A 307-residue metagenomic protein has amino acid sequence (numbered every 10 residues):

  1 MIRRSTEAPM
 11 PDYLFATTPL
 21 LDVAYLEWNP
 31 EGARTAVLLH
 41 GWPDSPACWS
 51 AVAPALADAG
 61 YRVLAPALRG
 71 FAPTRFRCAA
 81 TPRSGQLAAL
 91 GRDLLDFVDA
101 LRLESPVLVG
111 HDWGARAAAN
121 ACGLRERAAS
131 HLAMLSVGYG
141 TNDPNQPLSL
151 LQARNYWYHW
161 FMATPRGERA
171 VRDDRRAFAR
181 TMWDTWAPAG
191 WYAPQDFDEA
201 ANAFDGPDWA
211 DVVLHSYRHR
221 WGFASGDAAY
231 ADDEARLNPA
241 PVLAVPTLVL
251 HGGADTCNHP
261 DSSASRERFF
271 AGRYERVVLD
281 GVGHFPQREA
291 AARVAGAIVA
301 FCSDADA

Functional and structural regions predicted by a protein language model:
I2-P9, L20-V23, T35, A47 (+3 more regions): Flexible "cap/lid" subdomain of the alpha/beta-hydrolase fold that forms the substrate-access gate
Y13-F15, V63-A65, V249, R276-V278: Conserved beta-strand scaffold positions in the cores of enzyme catalytic domains, especially in NTP/NDP-utilizing
T17-P19, H40: Short strand-coil-strand connectors
E27-F76: Conserved HGGG/HGGXW glycine-rich cap/lid loop of the alpha/beta-hydrolase fold
G41-D44, D112, R288: Conserved acidic functional residues
V52, A121, R125, A297-F301: Hydrophobic residues on the short alpha-helix immediately C-terminal to a glycine-rich phosphate/catalytic loop
V52, A59, F97, E199 (+3 more regions): Short alpha-helical functional segments enriched in proximate histidine and acidic residues
R273-A307: Catalytic active-site module of serine/aspartate enzymes centered on a nucleophile-bearing elbow/loop
